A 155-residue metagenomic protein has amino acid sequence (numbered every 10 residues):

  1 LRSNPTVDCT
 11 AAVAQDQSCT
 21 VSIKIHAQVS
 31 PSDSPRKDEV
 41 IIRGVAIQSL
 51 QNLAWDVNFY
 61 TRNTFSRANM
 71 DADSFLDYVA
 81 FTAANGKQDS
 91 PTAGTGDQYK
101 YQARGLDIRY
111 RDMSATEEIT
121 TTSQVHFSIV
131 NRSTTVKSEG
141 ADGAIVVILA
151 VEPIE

Functional and structural regions predicted by a protein language model:
L1-Q15, S34, E117-E155: C-terminal interaction-tip segments
R2, Q17, V21, V29 (+7 more regions): Intrinsically disordered, low-complexity segments enriched in Ser/Pro/Gly/Ala and basic residues
A14, A54-W55, F65-N69, Y110 (+1 more regions): Short, surface-exposed beta-strand/loop "edge" segments at domain boundaries and coil↔beta transitions
C19-N63, V146-E152: Beta-rich globular "head" domains
I47, F59, F81, Y101 (+3 more regions): Hydrophobic side chains in beta-strands
L50-N85: Surface-exposed turn/loop modules enriched in turn-prone residues
D73-E117: Extended, solvent-exposed segments with strong compositional bias
